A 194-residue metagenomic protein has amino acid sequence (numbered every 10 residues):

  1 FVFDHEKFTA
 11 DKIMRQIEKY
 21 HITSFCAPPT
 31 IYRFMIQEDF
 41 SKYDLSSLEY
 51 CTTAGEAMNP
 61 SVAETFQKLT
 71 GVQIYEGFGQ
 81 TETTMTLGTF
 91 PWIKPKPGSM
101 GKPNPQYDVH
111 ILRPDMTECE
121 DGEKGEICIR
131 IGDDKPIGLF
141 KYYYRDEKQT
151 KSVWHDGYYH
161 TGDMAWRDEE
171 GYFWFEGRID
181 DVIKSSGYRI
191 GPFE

Functional and structural regions predicted by a protein language model:
F1-Y20, I31, I190-E194: ATP-dependent adenylate-forming carboxylate-activation enzymes
M14, I22-A27, I36-K96, D108: Gly/Ser/Thr-rich phosphate-binding loop
I17, F25-P28, M116, D163 (+2 more regions): Residue-level signal for inorganic ion chemistry
G55, G79, G101, D163 (+1 more regions): Active-site glycine-centered loops adjacent to acidic/histidine catalytic or metal-binding residues that shape
T89, G101, E120-E123, K141-Y142: Active-site glycine/GP-rich loop and adjacent strand/helix microenvironment that borders small-molecule binding pockets
I93-M100, S152: Short, P/G- and charge-enriched loop/turn segments at secondary-structure junctions
H110-I111, W166: Hydrophobic beta-strand positions
E120, C128-F193: Conserved ATP-binding/catalytic segment of the ANL
